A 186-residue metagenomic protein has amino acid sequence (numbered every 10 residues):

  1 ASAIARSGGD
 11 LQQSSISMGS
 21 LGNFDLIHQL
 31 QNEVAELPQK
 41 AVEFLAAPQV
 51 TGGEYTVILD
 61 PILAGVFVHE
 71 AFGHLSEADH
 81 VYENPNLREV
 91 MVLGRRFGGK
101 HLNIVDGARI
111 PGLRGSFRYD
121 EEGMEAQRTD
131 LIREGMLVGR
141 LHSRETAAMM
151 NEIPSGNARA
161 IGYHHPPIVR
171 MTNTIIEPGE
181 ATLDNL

Functional and structural regions predicted by a protein language model:
S2-A3, S76-R88: Acidic, His- and aromatic-enriched active-site or binding-groove loops in soluble protein domains that engage sugars
S2-A71, L75, V138-G139: Internal alpha/beta scaffold segment
F24, P61-V68, V81, L87 (+3 more regions): Short amphipathic alpha-helical patches
V42, Y55, A64, G73 (+5 more regions): Short, functionally important structural connectors and interaction interfaces within domains
Y82, V90-L186: Dual-mode signal for accessory low-complexity, basic/Gly-rich regions
